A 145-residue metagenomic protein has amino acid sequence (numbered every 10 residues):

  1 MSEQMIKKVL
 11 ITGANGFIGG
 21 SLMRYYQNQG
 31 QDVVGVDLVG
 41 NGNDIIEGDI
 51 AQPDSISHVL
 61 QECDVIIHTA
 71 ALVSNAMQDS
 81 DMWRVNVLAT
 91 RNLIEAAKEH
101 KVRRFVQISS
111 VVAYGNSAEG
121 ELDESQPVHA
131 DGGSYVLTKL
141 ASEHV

Functional and structural regions predicted by a protein language model:
V9-Q29: N-terminal Rossmann NAD(P)H-binding glycine-rich loop of SDR-like oxidoreductase domains
T12, V36, I66-A70, F105-V111: SDR active-site strand-loop-helix element
G19-G20, V87, L140: Residues forming the Rossmann-fold NAD(P)(H) cofactor-binding site
Q31-V39: Conserved glycine-rich Rossmann-like NAD(P)H-binding loop of the short-chain dehydrogenase/reductase
G42, I50-L88, A96, Y114-N116: NAD(P)H-binding glycine-rich loop region in Rossmannoid oxidoreductase-like domains and their noncatalytic homologs
Q52, A89-N92, R104, A141-S142: Conserved cofactor-binding/catalytic machinery of classical short-chain dehydrogenase/reductase
D81-R84, D131-E143: Short-chain dehydrogenase/reductase
N92-L137: Conserved Rossmann-fold NAD(P)-dependent oxidoreductase catalytic core, especially the SDR/UDP-sugar
